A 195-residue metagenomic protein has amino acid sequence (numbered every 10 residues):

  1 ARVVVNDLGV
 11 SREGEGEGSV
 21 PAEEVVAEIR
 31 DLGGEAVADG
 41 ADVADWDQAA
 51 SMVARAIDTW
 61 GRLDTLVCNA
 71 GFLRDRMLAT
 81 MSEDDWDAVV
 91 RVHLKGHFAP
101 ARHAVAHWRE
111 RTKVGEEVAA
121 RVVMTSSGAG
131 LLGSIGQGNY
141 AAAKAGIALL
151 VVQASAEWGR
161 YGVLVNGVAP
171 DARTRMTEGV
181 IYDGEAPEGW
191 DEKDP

Functional and structural regions predicted by a protein language model:
S19, E23, G40-S51, E83: The beta1-alpha1 cofactor-binding region of Rossmann-like NAD(H)/NADP(H)-dependent oxidoreductases
I29, M77-L78, D85-D87: Substrate-binding pocket helix/loop in short-chain dehydrogenase/reductase
L32-E35, Q48, R55-C68, R74 (+1 more regions): A glycine-rich helix->loop->beta "capping" turn within Rossmann-like NAD(P)(H)-dependent oxidoreductase domains
M81, G133-A141, Q153: Active-site loop-to-helix junction immediately N-terminal to the catalytic Tyr of the SDR YXXXK motif in Rossmann-fold
A101, A143: Active-site helix of classical SDR
S127: Residue(s) in the substrate-gating loop at a strand-loop-helix junction that position the organic substrate next
L132, Q153-V163: Active-site-adjacent segment of SDR/Rossmann-fold oxidoreductases
